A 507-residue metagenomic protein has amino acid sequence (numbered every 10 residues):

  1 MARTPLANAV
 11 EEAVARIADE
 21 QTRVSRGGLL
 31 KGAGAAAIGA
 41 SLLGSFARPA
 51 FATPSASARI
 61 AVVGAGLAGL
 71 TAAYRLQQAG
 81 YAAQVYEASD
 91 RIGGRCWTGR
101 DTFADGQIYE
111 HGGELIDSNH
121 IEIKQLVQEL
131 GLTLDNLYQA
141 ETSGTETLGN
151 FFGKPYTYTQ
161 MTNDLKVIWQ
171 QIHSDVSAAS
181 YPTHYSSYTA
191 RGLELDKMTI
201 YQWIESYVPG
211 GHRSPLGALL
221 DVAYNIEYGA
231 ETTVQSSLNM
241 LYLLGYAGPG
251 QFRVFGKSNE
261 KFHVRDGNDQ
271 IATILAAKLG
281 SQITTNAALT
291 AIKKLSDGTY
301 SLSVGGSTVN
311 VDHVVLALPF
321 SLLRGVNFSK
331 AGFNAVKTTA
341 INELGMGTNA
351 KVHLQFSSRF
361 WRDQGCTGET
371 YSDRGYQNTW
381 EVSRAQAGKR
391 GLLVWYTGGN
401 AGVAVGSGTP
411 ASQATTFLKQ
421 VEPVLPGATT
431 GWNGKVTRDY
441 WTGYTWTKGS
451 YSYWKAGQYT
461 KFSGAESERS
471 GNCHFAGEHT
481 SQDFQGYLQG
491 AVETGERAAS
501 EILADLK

Functional and structural regions predicted by a protein language model:
M1-S25: N-terminal secretory signal peptides
T4, A79, T299, V326 (+2 more regions): Conserved flavin/dinucleotide-binding core of flavoenzymes
T22, G28-F51: N-terminal export signals
P54-Y181: N-terminal glycine-rich phosphate/pyrophosphate-binding loop and immediately adjacent elements
H184-A291, L295-G298, L322, Y376 (+1 more regions): Active-site/ligand-binding neighborhood in enzyme catalytic cores
G305-H313: Core beta-strand elements of the Rossmann-like FAD/NAD(P) dinucleotide-binding domain in flavoenzyme oxidoreductases
L316-F333: Flavin (primarily FAD) binding-site architecture
V336-D363: Central beta-strand plus flanking loop segment that forms part of the substrate or channel wall within the catalytic
